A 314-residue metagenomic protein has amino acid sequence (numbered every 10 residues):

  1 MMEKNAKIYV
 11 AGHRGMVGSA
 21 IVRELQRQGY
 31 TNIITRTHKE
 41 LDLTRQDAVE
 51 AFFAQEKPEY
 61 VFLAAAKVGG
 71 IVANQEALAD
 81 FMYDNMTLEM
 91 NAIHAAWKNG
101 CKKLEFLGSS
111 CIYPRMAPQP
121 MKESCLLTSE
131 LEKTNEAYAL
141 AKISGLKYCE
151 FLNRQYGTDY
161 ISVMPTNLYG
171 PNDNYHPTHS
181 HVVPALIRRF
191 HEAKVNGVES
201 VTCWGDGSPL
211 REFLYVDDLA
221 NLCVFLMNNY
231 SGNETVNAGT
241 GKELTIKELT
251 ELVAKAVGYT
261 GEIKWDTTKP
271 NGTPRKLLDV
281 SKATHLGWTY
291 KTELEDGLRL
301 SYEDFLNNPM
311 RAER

Functional and structural regions predicted by a protein language model:
K4, M90-N135: Conserved Rossmann-fold NAD(P)-dependent oxidoreductase catalytic core, especially the SDR/UDP-sugar
A11-M16, A20-Q28, E192-R314: C-terminal substrate-binding subdomain of Rossmann-fold SDR/epimerase-dehydratase oxidoreductases
Q26-A51: Adenosine-cofactor binding site in Rossmann-like domains, unifying the SAM/SAH pocket of S-adenosylmethionine-dependent
Q46-M86, K98: NAD(P)H-binding glycine-rich loop region in Rossmannoid oxidoreductase-like domains and their noncatalytic homologs
G70-I71, F106-M121, A137-I143, Q155 (+1 more regions): Conserved catalytic-site region of short-chain dehydrogenase/reductase
M82, M86, T134-L146, H176-P184 (+2 more regions): Short-chain dehydrogenase/reductase
I112-P114, A137, I161-A185, P209-L210: Flexible, glycine-rich beta-alpha linker
K133-T166, A185-V195: Active-site Tyr-X1-5-Lys
